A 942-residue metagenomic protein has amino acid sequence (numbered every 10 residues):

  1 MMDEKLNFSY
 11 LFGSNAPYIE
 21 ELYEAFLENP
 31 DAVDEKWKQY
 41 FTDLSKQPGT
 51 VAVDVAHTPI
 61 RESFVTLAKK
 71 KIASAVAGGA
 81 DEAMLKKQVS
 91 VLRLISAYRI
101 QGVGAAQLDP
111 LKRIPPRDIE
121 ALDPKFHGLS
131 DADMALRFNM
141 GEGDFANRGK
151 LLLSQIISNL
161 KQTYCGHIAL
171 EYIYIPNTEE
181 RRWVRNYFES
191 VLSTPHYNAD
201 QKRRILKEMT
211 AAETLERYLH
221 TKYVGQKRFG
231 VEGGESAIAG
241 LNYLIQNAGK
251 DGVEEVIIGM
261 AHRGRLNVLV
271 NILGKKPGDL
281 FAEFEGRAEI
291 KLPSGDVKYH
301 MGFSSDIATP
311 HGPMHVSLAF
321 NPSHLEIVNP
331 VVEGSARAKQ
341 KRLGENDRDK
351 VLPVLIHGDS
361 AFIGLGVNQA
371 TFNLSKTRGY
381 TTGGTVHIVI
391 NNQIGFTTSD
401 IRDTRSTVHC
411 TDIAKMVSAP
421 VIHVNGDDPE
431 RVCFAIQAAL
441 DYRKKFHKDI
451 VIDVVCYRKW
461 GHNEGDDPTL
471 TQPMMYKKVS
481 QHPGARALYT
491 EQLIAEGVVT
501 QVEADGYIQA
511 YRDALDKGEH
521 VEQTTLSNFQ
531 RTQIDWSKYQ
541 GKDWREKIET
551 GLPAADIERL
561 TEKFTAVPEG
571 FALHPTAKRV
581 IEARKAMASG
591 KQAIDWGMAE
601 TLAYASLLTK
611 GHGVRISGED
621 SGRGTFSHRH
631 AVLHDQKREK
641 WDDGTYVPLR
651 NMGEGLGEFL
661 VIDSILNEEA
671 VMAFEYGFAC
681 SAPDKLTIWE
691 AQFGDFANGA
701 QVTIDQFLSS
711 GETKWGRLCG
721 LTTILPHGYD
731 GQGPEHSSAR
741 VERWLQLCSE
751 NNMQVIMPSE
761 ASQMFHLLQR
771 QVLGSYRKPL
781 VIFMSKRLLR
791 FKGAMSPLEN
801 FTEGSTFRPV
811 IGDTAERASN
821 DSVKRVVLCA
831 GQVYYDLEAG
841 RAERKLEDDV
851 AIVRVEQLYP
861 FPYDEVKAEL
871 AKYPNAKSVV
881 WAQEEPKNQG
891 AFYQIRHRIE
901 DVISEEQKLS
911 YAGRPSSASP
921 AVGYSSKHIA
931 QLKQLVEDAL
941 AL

Functional and structural regions predicted by a protein language model:
M2-Q47, V51: Subset of Sec-pathway N-terminal targeting signals
Y10-G13, E82, R228-E235, H315-E326 (+13 more regions): Alpha-helix capping and helix-loop boundary segments enriched in small/acidic/polar residues
L44-A237, V253: Extended, charge-enriched "interface" segments that sit outside catalytic cores
K86-S96, I100-F138, Q155, K448-I450 (+2 more regions): Flexible, glycine-rich loop/tail regions that form catalytic "lids" or insertion modules at the edges of active sites
S193-L215, F281-E333, R337-G344, Y646 (+1 more regions): Active-site cores of enzymes that catalyze phosphoryl transfer or operate on phosphate-rich substrates
Y218-G278, I581, S589, I594-L608 (+1 more regions): Active-site pocket-lining segments that scaffold enzyme catalytic pockets across diverse folds
E254-I422, F626-A682: Cofactor-binding active-site loop characterized by glycine-rich and histidine/acidic residues
T397-T407, K415-V451, V455-G461, G465 (+1 more regions): Conserved phosphate-handling catalytic cores of large alpha/beta enzymes
